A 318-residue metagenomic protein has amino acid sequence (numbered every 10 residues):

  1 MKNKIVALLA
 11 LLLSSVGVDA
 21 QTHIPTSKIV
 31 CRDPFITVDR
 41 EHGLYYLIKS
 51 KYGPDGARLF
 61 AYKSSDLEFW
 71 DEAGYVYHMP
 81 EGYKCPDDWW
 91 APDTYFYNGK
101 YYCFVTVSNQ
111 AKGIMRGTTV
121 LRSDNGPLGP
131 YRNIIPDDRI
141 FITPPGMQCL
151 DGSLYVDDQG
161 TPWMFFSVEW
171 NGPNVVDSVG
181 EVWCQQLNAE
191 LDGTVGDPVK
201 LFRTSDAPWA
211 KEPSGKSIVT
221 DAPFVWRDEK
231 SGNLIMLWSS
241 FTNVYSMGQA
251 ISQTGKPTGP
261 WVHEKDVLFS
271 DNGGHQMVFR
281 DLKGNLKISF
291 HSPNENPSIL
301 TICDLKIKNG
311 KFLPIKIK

Functional and structural regions predicted by a protein language model:
M1-T22: Bacterial Sec-dependent N-terminal signal peptides
A20-K318: Carbohydrate-active catalytic/glycan-binding domains of CAZyme proteins, especially the secreted or lumenal ectodomains
